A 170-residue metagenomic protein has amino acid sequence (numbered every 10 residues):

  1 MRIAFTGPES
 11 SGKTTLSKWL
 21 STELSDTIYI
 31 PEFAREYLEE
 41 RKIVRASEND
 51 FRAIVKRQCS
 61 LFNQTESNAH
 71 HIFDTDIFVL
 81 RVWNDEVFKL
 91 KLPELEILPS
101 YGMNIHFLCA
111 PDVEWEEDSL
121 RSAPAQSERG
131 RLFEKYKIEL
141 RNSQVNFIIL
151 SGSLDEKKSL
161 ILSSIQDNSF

Functional and structural regions predicted by a protein language model:
M1-R2: Pre-Walker A (Motif I) flank of P-loop NTPase domains
F5: Hydrophobic anchor at the beta1->P-loop junction of P-loop NTPases
E9: The conserved Walker
K13: Conserved lysine of the Walker
K18-S60: Conserved substrate/cofactor phosphate-moiety recognition/catalytic segment in nucleotide-dependent phosphotransferases
I43-K89: Conserved nucleotide-sensing/catalytic segment adjacent to the nucleotide-binding pocket in NTP-handling enzymes
F88-E156, L160, S169: A glycine- and Lys/Arg-enriched "phosphate-lid" helix/loop adjacent to the NTP-binding pocket of small-molecule kinases
